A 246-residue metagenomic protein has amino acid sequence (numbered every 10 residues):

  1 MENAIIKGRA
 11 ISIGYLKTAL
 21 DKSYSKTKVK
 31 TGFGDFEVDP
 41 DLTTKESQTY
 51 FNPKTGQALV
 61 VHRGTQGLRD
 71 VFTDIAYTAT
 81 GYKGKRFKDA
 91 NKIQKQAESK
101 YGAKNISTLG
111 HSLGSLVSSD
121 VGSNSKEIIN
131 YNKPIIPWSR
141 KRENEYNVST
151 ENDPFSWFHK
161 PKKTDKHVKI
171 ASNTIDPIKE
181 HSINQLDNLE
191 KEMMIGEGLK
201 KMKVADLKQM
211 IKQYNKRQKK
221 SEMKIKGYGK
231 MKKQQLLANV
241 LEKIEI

Functional and structural regions predicted by a protein language model:
M1-K7: Extreme N-terminus nucleophile/cap motif
K7-S107, K126, I136-E143, H159-K163 (+1 more regions): A conserved cap/lid and substrate-binding interface adjacent to the catalytic center of lipid-processing enzymes
F51-Q57, A103, G122-E197: Serine hydrolase/lipase
H62-T65, H111-S112, Y131-P134, K203: Active-site-proximal beta-strand/loop segments in catalytic clefts of secreted hydrolases
Y82-K85, G110, L199, Y228: Extracytoplasmic/periplasmic, Sec-exported soluble proteins
L109-G114, S118: Gly/Ala-rich beta-loop-alpha elbow adjacent to hydrolase catalytic centers
M194-I246: Basic helix-extension-helix modules of the SAP/HeH family
